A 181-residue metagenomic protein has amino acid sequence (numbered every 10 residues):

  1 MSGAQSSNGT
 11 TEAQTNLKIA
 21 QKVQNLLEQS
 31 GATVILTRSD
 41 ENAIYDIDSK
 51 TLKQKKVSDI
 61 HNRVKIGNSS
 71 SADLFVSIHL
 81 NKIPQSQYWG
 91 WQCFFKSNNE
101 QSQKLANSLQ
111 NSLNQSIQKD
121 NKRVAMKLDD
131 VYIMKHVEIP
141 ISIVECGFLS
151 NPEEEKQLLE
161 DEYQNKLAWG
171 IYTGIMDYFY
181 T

Functional and structural regions predicted by a protein language model:
M1-T181: Catalytic-site microenvironment of enzymes that process N-acetyl-hexosamine-containing cell-wall polysaccharides
